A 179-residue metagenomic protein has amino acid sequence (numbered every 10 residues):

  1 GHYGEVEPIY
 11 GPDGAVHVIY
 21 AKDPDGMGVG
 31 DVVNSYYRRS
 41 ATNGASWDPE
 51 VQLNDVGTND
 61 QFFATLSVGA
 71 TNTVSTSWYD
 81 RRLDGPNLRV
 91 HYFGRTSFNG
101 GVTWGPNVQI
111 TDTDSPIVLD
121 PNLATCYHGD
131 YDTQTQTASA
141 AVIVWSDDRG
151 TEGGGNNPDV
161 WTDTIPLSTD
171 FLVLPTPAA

Functional and structural regions predicted by a protein language model:
G1-L174: Extracellular, repeat-based ectodomains that mediate carbohydrate processing or recognition
P175-A179: Surface-exposed, proline-anchored Ser/Thr-rich loop/turn motifs
